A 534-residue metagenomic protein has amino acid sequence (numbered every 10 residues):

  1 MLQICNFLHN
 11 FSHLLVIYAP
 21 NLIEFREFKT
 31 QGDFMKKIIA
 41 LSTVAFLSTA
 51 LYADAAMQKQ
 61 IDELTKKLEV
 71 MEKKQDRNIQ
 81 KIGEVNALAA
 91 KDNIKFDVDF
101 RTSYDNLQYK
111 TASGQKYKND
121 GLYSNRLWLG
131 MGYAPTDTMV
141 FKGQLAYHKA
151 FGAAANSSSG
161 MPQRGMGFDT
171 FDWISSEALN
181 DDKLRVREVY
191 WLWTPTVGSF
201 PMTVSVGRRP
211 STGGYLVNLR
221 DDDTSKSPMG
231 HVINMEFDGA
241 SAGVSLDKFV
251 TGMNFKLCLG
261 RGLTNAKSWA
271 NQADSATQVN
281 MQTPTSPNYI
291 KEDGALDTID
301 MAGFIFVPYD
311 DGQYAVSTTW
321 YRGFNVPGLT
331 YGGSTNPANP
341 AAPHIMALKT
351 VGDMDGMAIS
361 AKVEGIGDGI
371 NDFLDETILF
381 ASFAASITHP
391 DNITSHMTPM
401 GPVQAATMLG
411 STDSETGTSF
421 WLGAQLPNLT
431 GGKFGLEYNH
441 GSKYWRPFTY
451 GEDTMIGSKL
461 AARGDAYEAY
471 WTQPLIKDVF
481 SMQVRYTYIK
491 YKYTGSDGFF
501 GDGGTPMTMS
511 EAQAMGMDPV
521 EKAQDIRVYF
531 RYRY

Functional and structural regions predicted by a protein language model:
F11, Y18-I23, F28-G32, K36-K116 (+2 more regions): N-terminal periplasmic/intermembrane-space "pro-region" immediately following the signal or transit peptide
V98, G143, V204-V206, F255-L257 (+6 more regions): Membrane-embedded beta-strand positions of outer-membrane beta-barrel proteins
T102-Q108, Y147-F151, R208-T212, L246 (+9 more regions): Transmembrane beta-strands of outer-membrane beta-barrel pores
S103-R126, G132-P201, S211-H231, H344-K349 (+5 more regions): Surface-exposed loop and membrane-interface regions of Gram-negative outer-membrane beta-barrel proteins
V197-T203, L219, D223-N428, F434 (+1 more regions): Signature for the C-terminal beta-barrel architecture of outer-membrane proteins
A405-I476: C-terminal structural cap/anchor segments
D518-Y534: Outer-membrane beta-barrel "beta-signal"
